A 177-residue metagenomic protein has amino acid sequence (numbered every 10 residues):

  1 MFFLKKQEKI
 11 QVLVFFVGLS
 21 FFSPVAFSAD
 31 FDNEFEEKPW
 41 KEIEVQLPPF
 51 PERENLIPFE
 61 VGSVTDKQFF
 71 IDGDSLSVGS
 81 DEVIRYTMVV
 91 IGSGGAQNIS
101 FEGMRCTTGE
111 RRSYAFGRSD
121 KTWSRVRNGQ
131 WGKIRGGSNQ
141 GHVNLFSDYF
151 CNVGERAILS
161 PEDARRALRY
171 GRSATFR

Functional and structural regions predicted by a protein language model:
F2-L13: Bacterial N-terminal signal peptides that target proteins for export
F15-F16, A26-F27: Cleavable N-terminal signal peptides
F27-R177: N-terminal secretory-pathway/extracellular module detecting exported/lumenal segments and adjacent signal-anchor/first
